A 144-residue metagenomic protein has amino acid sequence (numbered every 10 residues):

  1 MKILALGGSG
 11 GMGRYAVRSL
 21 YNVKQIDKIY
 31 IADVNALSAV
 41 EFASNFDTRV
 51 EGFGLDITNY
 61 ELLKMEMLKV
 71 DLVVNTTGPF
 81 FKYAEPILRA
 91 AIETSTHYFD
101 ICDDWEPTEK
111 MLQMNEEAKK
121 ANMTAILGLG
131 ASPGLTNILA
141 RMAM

Functional and structural regions predicted by a protein language model:
I3-N22: N-terminal Rossmann NAD(P)H-binding glycine-rich loop of SDR-like oxidoreductase domains
K28-Y30: Short beta-strand element of Class I
N35-L37: Helix N-cap at the beta1-alpha1 junction of Rossmann-like dinucleotide-binding domains, i.e., the first residues
F42-V50: Short, conserved SAM-binding/catalytic segment of Class I S-adenosyl-L-methionine-dependent methyltransferases
G54-K69, T76-P79: Conserved Rossmann-fold cofactor-binding substructure of NAD(P)-dependent oxidoreductases
P79, A90-T108: ADP-ribose/adenylate-binding Rossmann-like module
C102-T124: Rossmann-fold NAD(P)-binding glycine/threonine-rich loop
I126-M144: Rossmann-like NAD(P)H-binding beta-loop-alpha module
